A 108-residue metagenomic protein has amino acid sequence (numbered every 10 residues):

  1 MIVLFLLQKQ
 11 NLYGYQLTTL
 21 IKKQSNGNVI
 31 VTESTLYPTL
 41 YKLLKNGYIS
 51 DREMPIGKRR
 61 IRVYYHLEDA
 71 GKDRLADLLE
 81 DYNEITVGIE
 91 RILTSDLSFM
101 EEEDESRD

Functional and structural regions predicted by a protein language model:
M1-T35: N-terminal helix-turn-helix DNA-binding core of bacterial DNA-binding proteins
K9, M54-I56: Short polar/acidic secondary-structure junctions
L36-Y37, L43: Basic amphipathic alpha-helical segments that dock to polyanions
G47: Glycine-centered, phosphate/nucleic-acid-interacting loop/turn motifs that mediate DNA/RNA or nucleotide
D51: Short beta-strand "wing" residues that participate in macromolecule-binding interfaces
G57-L79: Basic, amphipathic "hinge/linker" alpha-helix immediately C-terminal to the N-terminal HTH DNA-binding motif
D73-D108: Amphipathic alpha-helical dimerization/coiled-coil segments that flank or bridge DNA-binding/regulatory modules
